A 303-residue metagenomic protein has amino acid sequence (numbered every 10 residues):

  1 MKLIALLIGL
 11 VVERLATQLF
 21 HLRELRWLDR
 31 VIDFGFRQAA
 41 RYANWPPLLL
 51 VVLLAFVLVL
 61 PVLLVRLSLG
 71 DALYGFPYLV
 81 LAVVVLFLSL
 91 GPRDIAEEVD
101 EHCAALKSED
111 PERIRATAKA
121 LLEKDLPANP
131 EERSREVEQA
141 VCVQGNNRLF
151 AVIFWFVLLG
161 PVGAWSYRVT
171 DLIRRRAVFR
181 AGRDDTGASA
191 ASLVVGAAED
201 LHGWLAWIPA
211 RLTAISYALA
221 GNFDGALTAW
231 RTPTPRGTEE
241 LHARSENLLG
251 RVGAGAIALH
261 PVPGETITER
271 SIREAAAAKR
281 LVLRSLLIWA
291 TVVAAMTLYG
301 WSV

Functional and structural regions predicted by a protein language model:
M1-V303: Hydrophobic N-terminal alpha-helices or hydrophobic patches in metabolic proteins across all domains of life
